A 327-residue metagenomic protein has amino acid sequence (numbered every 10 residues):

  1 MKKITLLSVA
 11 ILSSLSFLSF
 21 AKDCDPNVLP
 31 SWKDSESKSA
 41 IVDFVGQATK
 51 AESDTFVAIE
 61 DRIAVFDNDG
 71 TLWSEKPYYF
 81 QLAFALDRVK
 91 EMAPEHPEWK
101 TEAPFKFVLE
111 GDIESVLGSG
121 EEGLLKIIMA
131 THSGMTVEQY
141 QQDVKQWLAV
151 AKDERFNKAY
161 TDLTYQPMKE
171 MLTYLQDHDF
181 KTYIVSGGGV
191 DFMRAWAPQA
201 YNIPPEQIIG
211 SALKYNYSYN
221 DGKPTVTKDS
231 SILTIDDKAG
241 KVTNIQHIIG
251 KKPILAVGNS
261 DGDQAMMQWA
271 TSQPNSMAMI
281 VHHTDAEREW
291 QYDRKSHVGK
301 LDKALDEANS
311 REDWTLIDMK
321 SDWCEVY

Functional and structural regions predicted by a protein language model:
K2-K3, K241: A general lysine-centric signal
I4, I11, L18-N68, K90 (+1 more regions): Non-catalytic pre-domain segments flanking phosphatase-related domains
S13-S14, Y78-L82, P274: Single-residue recognition of alpha-helix boundary sites
K22-W32, S39-V42, G46, D61 (+1 more regions): C-terminal cap/substrate-recognition subdomain and adjoining C-terminal extension of metal-dependent phosphatase-like
N68, K76, S211-A212: Fold-independent oxyanion-binding glycine-rich loops and adjacent beta-strand/coil segments at enzyme active sites
E75-Y78, A83-L86, A195-W196, W269: Short, solvent-exposed loop/turn and secondary-structure capping segments
Y78, A83-D162, Q166: A metal-dependent, Asp-based hydrolase signature
